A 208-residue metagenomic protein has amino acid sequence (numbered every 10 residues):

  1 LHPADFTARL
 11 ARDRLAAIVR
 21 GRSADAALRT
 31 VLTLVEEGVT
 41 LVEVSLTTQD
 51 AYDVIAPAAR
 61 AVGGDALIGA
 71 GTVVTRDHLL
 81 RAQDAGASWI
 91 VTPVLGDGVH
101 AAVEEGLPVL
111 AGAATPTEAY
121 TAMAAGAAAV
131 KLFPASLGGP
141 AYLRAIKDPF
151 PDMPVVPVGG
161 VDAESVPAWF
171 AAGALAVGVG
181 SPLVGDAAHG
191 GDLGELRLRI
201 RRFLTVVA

Functional and structural regions predicted by a protein language model:
L1-S88, E104-E105, D152, A163-E164 (+1 more regions): Conserved N-terminal beta1-alpha1 strand-loop-helix module at the mouth
A16, G69, I90-V91, L110 (+2 more regions): Structural detector of well-ordered beta-strand residues that form the stable sheet scaffold of enzyme domains
R29-T30, T75-S88, T117-A125, Y142 (+1 more regions): Catalytic cores of alpha/beta
V42, V91-A101, L132-G139, V166 (+1 more regions): Glycine-rich phosphate-binding active-site loops on the catalytic face of alpha/beta enzymes
L46, T72, V94-L95, A113-T115 (+3 more regions): Short secondary-structure boundary segments
W89, G96-L137: Histidine/lysine/aspartate-rich catalytic loop segments that bind and position anionic ligands
A128, P151-D152: A contiguous pocket-lining binding segment that forms or flanks enzyme active sites
L143-P149: A charged, well-structured terminal subsegment
